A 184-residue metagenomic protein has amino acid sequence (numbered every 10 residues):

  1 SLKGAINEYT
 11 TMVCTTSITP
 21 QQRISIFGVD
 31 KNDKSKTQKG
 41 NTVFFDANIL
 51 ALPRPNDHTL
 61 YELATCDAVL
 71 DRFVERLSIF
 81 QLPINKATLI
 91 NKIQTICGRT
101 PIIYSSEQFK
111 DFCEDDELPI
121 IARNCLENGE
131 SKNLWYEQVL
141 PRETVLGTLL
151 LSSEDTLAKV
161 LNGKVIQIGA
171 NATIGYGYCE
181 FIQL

Functional and structural regions predicted by a protein language model:
S1-P119, R123-L184: RNA-binding basic/glycine-rich loop and surface signature characteristic of RAMP-family CRISPR effectors
